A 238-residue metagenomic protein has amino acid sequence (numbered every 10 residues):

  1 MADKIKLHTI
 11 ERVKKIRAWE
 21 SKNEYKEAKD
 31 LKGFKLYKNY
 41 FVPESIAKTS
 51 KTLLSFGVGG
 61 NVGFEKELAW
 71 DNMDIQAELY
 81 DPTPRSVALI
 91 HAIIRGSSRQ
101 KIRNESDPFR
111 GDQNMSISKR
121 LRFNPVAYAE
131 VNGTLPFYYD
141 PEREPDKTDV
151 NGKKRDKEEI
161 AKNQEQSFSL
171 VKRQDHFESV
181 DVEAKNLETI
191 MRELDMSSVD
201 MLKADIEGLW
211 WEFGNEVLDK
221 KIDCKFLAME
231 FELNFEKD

Functional and structural regions predicted by a protein language model:
M1-D238: Phosphate/nucleotide-binding beta-alpha loop and adjacent structural elements of enzyme active sites
